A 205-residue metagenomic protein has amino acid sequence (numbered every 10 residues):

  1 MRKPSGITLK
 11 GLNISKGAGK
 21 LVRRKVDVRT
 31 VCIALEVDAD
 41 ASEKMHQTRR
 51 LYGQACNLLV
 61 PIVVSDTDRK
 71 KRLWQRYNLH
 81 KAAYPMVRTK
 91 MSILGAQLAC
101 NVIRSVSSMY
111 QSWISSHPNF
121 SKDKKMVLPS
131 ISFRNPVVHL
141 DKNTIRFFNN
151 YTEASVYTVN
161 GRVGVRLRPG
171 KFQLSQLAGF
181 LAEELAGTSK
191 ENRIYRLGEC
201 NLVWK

Functional and structural regions predicted by a protein language model:
M1-K205: Nucleic-acid substrate recognition interfaces
